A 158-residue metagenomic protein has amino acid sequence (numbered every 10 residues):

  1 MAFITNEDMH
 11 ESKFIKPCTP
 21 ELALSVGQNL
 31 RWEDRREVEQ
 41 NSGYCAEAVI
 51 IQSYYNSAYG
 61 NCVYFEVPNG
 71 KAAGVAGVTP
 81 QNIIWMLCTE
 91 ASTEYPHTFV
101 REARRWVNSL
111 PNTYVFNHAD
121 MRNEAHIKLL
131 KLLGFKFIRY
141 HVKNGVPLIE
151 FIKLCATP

Functional and structural regions predicted by a protein language model:
A2-L30, D34-E37: A short beta-loop-alpha structural element at the N-terminal edge of CoA-dependent acyl/N-acetyltransferase catalytic
E39-G60: Active-site rim helix/loop that mediates acceptor-substrate recognition in acyltransferases
N56-G74: Conserved beta-hairpin
A76-N82, R139-H141: A conserved beta-strand-loop-helix scaffold within acyl/acetyltransferase catalytic domains
W85-R101: A short, internal acetyl-CoA/4′-phosphopantetheine-binding micro-motif in the GNAT/acyltransferase core
R101-V115, L133: Conserved acyl-CoA
F116-K131, H141-G145: Conserved beta-strand-loop-alpha-helix junction that forms the acyl-donor binding cleft
K143-P158: C-terminal "cap" of GNAT-fold acetyltransferases
